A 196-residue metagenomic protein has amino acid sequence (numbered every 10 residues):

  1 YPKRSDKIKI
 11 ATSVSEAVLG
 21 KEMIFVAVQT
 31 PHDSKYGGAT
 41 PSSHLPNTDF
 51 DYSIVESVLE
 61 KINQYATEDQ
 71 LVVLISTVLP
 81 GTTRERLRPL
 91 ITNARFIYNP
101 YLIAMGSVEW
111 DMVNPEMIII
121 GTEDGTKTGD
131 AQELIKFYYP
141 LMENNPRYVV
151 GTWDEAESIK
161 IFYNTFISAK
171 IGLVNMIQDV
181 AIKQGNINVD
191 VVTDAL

Functional and structural regions predicted by a protein language model:
Y1-M23, A27-D49: Conserved N-terminal Rossmann-fold NAD(P) cofactor-binding segment
E16-A17, Y65, D111-M112: Structural alpha-helical scaffold elements that stabilize or flank donor/cofactor-binding regions in carbohydrate
A17, L79-G81, K127-T128: Alpha-helix N-cap/loop-to-helix initiation residues
L19-G20, E68, P115: Alpha-helix C-terminal capping/helix-to-coil transition sites in glycosyltransferase folds
V26-V28, I75, G121: Short, well-ordered coil/turn residues at beta-beta hairpins and beta-strand->alpha-helix junctions within
H32-V108: Rossmann-like NAD(P)(H) cofactor-binding subdomain of soluble oxidoreductases
E85-N99, I103-L196: Internal alpha-helical scaffold of NAD(P)-dependent oxidoreductase catalytic cores
